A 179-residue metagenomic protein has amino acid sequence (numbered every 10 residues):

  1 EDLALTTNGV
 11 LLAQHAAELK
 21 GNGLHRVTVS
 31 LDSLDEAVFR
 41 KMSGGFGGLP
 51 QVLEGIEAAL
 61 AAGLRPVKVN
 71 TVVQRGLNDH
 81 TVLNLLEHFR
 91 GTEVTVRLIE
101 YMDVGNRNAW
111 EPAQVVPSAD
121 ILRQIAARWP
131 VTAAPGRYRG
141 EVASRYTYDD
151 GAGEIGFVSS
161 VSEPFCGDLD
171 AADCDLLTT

Functional and structural regions predicted by a protein language model:
E1-R97: Radical SAM/AdoMet-radical enzyme domain recognition
E87, G91, L98-T179: Auxiliary Fe-S-binding modules of radical SAM enzymes
